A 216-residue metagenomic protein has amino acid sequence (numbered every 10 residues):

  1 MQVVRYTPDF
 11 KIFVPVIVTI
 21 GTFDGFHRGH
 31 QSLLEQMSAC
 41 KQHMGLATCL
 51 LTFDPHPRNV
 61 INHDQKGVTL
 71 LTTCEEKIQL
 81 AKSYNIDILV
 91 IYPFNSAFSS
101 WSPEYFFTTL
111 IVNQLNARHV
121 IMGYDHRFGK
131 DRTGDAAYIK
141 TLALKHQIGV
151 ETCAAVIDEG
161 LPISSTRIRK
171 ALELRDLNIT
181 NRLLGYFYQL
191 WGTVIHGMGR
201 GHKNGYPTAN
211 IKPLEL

Functional and structural regions predicted by a protein language model:
Q2-P8, V90: Short acidic-hydrophobic, aromatic-tinged amphipathic segments that line or gate anion-handling sites
D9-T73: N-terminal catalytic cores of NTP/NDP-binding nucleotidyl/phosphoryl-transfer enzymes
L51-D54, Y84, L89-A97, A154: A conserved beta-strand->alpha-helix junction
V68-K77, W101-F107: Glycine-rich, highly charged phosphate/nucleotide-binding loops
L80-K82: ATP-dependent adenylation/nucleotidyltransferase module used to activate substrates
A97, F107-T108, V112-L216: Active-site cores that bind ATP or allylic diphosphates and position pyrophosphate for catalysis
